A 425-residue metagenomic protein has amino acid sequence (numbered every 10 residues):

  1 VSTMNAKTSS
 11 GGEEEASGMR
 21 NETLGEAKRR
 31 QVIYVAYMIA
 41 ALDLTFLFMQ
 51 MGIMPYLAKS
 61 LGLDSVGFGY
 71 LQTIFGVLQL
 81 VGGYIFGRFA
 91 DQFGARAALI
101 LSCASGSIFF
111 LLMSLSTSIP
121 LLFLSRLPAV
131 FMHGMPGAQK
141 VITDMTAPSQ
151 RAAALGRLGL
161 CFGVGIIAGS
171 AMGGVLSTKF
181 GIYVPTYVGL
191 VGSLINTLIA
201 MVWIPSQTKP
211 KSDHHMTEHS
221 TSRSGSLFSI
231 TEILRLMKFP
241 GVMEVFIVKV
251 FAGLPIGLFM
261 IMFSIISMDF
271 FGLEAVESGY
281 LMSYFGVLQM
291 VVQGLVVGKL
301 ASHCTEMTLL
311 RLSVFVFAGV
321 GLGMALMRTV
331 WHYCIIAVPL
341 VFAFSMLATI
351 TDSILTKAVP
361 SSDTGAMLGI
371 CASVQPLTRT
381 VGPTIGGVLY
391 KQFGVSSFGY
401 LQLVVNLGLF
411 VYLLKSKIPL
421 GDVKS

Functional and structural regions predicted by a protein language model:
E13-R30, S206-I247: Juxtamembrane intracellular "pre-TM" segments in multi-pass secondary transporters
A41, F109, P120-H133, H332-M346: Hydrophobic core of transmembrane alpha-helices in multi-pass small-molecule transporters, especially MFS/SLC-type
G52-V66, I261-E277: Short amphipathic helix-loop junctions that connect adjacent transmembrane helices in Major Facilitator Superfamily/SLC
G76-Y84, I166-I167, G286-G294, R379-T380: Residue-level signature of mid-helix packing/kink "hotspots" within the transmembrane helices of 12-pass Major
V81-T117: Conserved MFS/SLC helix-loop-helix module at the cytosolic interface between two early adjacent transmembrane helices
G83-G94, S177, V292-T305, Y390: Helix-to-loop junctions at the C-terminal end of transmembrane segments in multipass secondary transporters
A97-L111, T308-G323: Structural signature of the two symmetry-related core transmembrane helices
S125-G163: Cytoplasmic helix-loop-helix junction between adjacent transmembrane helices in 12-TM secondary transporters
